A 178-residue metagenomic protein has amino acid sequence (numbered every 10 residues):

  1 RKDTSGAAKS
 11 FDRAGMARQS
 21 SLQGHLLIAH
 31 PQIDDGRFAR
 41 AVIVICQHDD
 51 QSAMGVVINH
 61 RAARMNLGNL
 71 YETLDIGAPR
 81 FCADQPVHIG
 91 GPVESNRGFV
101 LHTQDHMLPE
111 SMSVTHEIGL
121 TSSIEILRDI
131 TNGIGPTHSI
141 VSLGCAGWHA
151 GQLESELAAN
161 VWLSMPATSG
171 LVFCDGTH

Functional and structural regions predicted by a protein language model:
K2-K9: Extreme N-terminal basic, low-complexity initiation segments that serve as generic localization/processing leaders
K9-S142, A146-H178: A short aromatic-anchored loop/beta-hairpin motif
